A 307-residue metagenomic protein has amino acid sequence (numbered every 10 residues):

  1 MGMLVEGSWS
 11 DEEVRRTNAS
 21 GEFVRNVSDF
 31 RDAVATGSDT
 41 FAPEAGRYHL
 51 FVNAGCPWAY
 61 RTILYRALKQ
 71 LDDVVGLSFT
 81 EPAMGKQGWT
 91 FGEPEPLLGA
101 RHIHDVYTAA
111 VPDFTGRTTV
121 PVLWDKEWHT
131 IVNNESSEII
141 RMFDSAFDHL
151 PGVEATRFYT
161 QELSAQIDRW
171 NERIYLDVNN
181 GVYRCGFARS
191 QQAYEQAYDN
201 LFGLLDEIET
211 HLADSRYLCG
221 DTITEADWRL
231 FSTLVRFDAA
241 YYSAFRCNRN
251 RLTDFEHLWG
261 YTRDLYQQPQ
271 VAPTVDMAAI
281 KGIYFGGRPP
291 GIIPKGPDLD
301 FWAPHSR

Functional and structural regions predicted by a protein language model:
M1-R307: C-terminal alpha-helical interaction module
